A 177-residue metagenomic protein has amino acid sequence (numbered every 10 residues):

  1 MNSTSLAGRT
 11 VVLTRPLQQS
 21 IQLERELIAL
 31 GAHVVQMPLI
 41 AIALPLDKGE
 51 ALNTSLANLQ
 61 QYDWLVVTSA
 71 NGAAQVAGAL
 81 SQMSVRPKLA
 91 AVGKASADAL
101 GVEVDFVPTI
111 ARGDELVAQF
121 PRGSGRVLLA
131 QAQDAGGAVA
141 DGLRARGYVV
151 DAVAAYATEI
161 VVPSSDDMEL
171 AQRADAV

Functional and structural regions predicted by a protein language model:
M1-V177: Conserved beta-alpha
